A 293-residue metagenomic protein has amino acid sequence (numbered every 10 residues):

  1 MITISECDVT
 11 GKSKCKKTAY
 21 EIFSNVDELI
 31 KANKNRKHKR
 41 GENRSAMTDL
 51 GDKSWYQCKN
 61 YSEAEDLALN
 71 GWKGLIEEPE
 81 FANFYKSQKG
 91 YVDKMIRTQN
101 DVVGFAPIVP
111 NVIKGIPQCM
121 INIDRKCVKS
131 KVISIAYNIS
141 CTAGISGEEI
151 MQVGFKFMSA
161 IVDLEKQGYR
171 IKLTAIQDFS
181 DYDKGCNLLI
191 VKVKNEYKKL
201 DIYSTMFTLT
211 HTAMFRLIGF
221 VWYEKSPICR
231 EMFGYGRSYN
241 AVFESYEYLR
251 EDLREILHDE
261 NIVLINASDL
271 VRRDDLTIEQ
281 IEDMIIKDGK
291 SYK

Functional and structural regions predicted by a protein language model:
M1-S134, I139-F155, S159-K293: Acidic, low-complexity intrinsically disordered regions
